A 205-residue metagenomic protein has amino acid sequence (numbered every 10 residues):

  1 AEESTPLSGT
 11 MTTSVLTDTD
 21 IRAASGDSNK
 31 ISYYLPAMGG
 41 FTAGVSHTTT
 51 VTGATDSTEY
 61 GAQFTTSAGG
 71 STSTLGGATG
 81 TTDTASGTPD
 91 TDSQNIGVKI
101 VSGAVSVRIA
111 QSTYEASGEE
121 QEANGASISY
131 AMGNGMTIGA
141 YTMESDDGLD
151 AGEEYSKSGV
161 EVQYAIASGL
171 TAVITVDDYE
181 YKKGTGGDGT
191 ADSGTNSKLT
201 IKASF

Functional and structural regions predicted by a protein language model:
A1-F205: Outer-membrane beta-barrel proteins
